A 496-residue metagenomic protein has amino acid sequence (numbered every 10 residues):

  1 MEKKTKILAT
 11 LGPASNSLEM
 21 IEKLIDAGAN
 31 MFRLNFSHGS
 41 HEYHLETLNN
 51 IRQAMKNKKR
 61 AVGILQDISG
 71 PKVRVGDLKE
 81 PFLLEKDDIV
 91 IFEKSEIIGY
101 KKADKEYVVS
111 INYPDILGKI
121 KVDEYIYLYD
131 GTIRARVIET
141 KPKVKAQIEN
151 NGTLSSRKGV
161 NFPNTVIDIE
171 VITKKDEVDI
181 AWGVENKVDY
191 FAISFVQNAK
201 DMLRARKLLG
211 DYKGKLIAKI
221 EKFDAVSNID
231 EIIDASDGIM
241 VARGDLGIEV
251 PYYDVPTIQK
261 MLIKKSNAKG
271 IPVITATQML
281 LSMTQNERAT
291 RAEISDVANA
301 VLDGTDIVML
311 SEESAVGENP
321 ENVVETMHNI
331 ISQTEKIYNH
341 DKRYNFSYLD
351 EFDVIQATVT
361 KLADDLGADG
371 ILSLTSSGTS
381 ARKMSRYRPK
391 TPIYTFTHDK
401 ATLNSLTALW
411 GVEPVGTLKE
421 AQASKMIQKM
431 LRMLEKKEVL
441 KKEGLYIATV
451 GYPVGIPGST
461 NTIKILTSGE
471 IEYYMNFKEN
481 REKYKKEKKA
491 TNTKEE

Functional and structural regions predicted by a protein language model:
M1-E496: Non-catalytic helical/linker scaffolds that mediate oligomerization, partner binding, and domain coupling around large
